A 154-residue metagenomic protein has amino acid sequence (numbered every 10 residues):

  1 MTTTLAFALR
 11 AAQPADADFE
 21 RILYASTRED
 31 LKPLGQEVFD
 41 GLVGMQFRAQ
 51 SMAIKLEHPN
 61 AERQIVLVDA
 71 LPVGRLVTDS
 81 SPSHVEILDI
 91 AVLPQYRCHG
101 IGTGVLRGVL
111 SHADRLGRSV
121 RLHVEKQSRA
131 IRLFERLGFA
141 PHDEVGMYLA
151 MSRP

Functional and structural regions predicted by a protein language model:
F7-I22, E29-L31: A short beta-loop-alpha structural element at the N-terminal edge of CoA-dependent acyl/N-acetyltransferase catalytic
R28-A53: Conserved GNAT-fold acetyl-CoA-binding loop/helix
I54, F134, F139: Conserved active-site tyrosine of GNAT-family acetyltransferases
E62-L76: Conserved beta-hairpin
D79-I90, R97, L116, V145-M147: A conserved beta-turn-beta hairpin within the catalytic core of GNAT-like acetyltransferases that forms part
H84, A113-E125: Conserved GNAT acetyl-CoA-binding A-motif
R97, R121-I131, M147-P154: Conserved beta-strand-loop-alpha-helix junction that forms the acyl-donor binding cleft
C98-S111, I131-R136: Conserved acetyl-CoA-binding loop-helix of GNAT-fold acetyltransferases
